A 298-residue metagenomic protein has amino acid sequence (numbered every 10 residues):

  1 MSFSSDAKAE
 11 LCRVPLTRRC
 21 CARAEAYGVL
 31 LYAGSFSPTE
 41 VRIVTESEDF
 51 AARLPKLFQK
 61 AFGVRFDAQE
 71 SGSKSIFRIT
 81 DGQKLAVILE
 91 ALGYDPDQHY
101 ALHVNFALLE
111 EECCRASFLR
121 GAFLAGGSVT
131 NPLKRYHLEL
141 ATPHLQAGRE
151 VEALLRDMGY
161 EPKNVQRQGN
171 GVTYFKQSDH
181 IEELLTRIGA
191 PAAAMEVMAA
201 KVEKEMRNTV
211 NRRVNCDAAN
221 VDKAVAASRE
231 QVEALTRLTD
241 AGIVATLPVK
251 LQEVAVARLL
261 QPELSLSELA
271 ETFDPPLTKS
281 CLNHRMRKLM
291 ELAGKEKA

Functional and structural regions predicted by a protein language model:
M1-E40, V44-F58: N-terminal, positively charged regions that mediate nucleic acid binding
P15-R23, L108-R115, A245-V249: Structural motif
G28, G121, L282: A residue-level signal for conserved active-site and pocket-lining positions in enzyme catalytic cores
G34, T45, A52, K56-M198: DNA-contacting interfaces and partner/effector-binding or oligomerization modules in DNA-centric proteins
F36-R42, L133-R135, S265-S267: Short acidic, hydrophobic short linear motifs in intrinsically disordered regions
R187-L289: Extended mid-to-C-terminal alpha-helical interaction segments
E291-A298: Short, Lys/Arg-enriched C-terminal cap helix and immediately downstream tail that follows
